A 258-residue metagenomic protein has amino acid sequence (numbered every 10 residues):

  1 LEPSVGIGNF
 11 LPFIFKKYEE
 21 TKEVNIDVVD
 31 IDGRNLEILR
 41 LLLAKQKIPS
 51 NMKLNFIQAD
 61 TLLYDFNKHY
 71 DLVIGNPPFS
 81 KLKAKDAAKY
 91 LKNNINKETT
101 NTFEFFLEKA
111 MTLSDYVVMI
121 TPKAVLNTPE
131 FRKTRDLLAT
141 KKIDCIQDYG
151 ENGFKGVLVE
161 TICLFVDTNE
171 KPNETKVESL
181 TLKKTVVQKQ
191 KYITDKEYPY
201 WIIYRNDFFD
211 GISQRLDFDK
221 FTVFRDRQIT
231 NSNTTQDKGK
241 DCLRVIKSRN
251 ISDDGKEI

Functional and structural regions predicted by a protein language model:
L1-I14, D32, A59-K89, E104-M111 (+2 more regions): Conserved proline-anchored active-site loop of SAM-dependent methyltransferases that bridges a beta-strand
F15, E19: Gly/Ala-rich phosphate-binding loop of Rossmann-like dinucleotide-binding domains, activating on the conserved
N25-D30: Conserved SAM-binding motif I beta-strand of class I
G33-I38, N96-E151, V159, C163-L164: Conserved Class I SAM-dependent methyltransferase catalytic core
L39-N51: Short, conserved SAM-binding/catalytic segment of Class I S-adenosyl-L-methionine-dependent methyltransferases
S50-T61: Conserved SAM-binding strand-loop segment of SAM-dependent methyltransferases
A88-N96: Short alpha-helical oligomerization interface
K133, G150-I258: C-terminal substrate-recognition regions of SAM-dependent nucleic acid methyltransferases
